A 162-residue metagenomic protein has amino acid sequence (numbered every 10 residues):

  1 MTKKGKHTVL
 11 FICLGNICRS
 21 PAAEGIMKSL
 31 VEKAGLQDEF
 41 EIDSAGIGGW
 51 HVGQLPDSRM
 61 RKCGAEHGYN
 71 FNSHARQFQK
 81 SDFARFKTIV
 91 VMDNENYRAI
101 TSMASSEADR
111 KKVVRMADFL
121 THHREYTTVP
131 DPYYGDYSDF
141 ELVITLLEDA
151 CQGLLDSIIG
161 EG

Functional and structural regions predicted by a protein language model:
M1-R85, D156-E161: Conserved active-site segments centered on acidic
S20, D93-N94: Helix N-cap/beta->alpha junction signal
T88, N94-G162: Phosphate-binding/catalytic loops
